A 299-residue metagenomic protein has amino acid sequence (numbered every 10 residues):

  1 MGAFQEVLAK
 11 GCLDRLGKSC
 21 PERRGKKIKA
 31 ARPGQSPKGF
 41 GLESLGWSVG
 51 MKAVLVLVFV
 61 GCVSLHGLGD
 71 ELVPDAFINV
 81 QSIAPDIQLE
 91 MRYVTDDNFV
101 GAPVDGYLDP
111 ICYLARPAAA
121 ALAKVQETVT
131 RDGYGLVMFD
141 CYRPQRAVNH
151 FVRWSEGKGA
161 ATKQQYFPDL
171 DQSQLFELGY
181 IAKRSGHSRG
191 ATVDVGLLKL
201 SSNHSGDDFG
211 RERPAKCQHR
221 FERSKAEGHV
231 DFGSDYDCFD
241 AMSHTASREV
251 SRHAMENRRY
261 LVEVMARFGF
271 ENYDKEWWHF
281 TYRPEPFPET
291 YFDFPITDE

Functional and structural regions predicted by a protein language model:
K18-S19, K27-I28: Polybasic, lysine-rich low-complexity intrinsically disordered segments
G50-V54: Positively charged n-region of N-terminal signal peptides that target proteins for export
G67-C141, Q145-Y166, L170-Y273, F287-E299: Extracytoplasmic cell-surface/polysaccharide-interacting catalytic and binding patches
